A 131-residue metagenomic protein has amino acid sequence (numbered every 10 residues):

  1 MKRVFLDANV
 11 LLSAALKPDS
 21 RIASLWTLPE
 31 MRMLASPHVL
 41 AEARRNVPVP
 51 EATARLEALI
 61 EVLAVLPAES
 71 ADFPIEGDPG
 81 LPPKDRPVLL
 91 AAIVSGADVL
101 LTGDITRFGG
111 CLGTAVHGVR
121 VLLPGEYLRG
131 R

Functional and structural regions predicted by a protein language model:
M1-D19: Metal-dependent nucleic-acid phosphoesterase active-site entry motif
L6, P18-P48: PIN/NYN-family metal-dependent endoribonuclease catalytic core
D7-A8, A35-S36, D104, P124: A secondary-structure boundary/capping signal
V10-A14, I75-L81: Short, flexible loop segments at the rims of nucleotide/cofactor-binding pockets, characterized by
L25, A91, G113: Hydrophobic/aromatic ligand-binding patch that stacks against planar heteroaromatic rings of cofactors or nucleotides
L40, D78-P82, R86, V99 (+1 more regions): Acidic, PIN/NYN-like endoribonuclease modules and their adjacent C-terminal/linker elements
E57-P79: Acidic catalytic patch
S95: Active-site charged/polar residues at nucleotide-handling catalytic sites that mediate phosphoryl, nucleotidyl
